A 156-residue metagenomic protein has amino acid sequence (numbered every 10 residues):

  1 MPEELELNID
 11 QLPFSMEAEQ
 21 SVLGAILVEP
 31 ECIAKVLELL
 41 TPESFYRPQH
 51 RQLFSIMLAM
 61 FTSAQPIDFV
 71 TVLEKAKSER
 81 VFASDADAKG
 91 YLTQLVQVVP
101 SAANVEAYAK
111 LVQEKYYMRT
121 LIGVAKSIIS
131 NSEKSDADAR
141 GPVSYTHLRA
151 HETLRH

Functional and structural regions predicted by a protein language model:
M1-Y116: Noncatalytic partner-interaction/assembly domains of nucleic-acid and motor enzyme complexes, especially the accessory
T120-K126, N131-G141: A short N-terminal interaction module
H147-H156: Single conserved hydrophobic/aromatic residue that forms the stacking wall/gate of nucleotide- or nucleobase-binding
